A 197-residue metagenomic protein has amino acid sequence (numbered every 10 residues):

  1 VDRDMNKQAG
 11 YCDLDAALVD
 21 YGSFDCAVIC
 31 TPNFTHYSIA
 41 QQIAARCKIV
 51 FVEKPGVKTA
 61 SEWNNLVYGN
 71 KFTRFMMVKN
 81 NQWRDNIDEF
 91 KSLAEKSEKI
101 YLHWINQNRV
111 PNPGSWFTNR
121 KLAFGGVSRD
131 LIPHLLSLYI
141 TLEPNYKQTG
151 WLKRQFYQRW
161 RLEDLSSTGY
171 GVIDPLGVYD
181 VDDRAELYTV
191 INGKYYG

Functional and structural regions predicted by a protein language model:
V1-Y11: NAD(P)-binding Rossmann-fold cofactor-contacting core
A9-F51, P55-G69: Beta-loop-alpha module in the N-terminal Rossmann-like domain of NAD(P)-dependent dehydrogenases, especially those
G10, H36, K79, W83-N86 (+1 more regions): Conserved donor sugar-nucleotide recognition element shared by glycan-biosynthetic enzymes
C12, T31, M77-K79, G150-K153: Short loop/edge segments at beta-strand edges and connector loops that shape dinucleotide/nucleotide cofactor-binding
S23, R46, K96-E98, N145-K147: Short loop/turn motifs at secondary-structure junctions
F34, V57-G114: A contiguous active-site-proximal alpha/beta segment in oxidoreductase catalytic domains
Q41, D88, L136-I140: Active-site phosphate/pyrophosphate- and oxyanion-stabilizing loops and adjacent acidic/basic residues in soluble
G114-Y196: Rossmann-like dinucleotide-binding domain that binds NAD(P)(H)
